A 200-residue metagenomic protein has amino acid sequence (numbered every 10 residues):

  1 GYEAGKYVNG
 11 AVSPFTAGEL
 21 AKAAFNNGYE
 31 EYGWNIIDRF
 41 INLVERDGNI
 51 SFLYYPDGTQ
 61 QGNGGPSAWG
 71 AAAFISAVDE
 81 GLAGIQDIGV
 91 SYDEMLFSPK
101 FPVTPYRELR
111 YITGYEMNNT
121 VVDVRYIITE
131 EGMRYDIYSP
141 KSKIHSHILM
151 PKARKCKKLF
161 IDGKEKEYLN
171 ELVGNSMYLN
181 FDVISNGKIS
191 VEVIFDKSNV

Functional and structural regions predicted by a protein language model:
Y2, K6, E19-V200: Non-catalytic C-terminal accessory modules of carbohydrate-active enzymes
G10-V12: Short helix-capping and inter-helix turn/linker motifs at the boundaries of alpha-helical repeat units
F15-T16: Alpha-helix N-cap/N′ positions at the starts of helices
